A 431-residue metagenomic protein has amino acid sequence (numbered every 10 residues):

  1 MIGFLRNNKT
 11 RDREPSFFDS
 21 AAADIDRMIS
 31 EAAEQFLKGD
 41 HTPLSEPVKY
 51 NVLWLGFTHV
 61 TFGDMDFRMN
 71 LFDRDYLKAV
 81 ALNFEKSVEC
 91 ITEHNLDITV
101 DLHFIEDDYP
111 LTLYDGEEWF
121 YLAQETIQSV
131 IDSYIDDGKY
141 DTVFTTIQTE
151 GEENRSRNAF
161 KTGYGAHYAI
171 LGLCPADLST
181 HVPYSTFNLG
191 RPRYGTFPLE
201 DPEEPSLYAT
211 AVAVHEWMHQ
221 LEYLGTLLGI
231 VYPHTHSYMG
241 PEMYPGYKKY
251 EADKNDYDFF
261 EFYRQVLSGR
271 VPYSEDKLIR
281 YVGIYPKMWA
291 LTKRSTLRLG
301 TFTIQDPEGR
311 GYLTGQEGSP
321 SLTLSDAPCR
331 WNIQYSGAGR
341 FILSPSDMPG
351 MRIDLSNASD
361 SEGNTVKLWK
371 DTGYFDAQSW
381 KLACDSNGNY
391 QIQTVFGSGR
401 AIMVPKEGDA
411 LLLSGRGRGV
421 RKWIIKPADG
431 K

Functional and structural regions predicted by a protein language model:
I2, A21-D141, I147-K161, G165 (+2 more regions): Propeptide-to-catalytic entry region of secreted or membrane-anchored zinc metalloproteases
I2-N8: Short, intrinsically disordered N-terminal pre-domain segments
D24, S30-E46, D201-E203, G225-T296: Replace "(M1/M4/M9/M12/WLM)" with "(e.g., M1/M4/M8/M9/M12/M26/WLM)" and add "not limited to" to clarify scope
N51-G56, T142-T146, P183-N188, H219-Y223: Structural recognition of the beta-strand scaffold that forms the well-ordered cores of secreted hydrolase catalytic
L71-E89, H167-A176, Q316-P328: Short, flexible N-terminal segments of the mature chain
G151-T186: Catalytic zinc-binding patch centered on the HExxH motif and its immediate surroundings that defines zinc-dependent
L207, A211-L227: Active-site recognition of the HExxH zinc-binding catalytic motif
K293-K431: Lectin-like carbohydrate-binding module/patch detector with strong preference for beta-trefoil
